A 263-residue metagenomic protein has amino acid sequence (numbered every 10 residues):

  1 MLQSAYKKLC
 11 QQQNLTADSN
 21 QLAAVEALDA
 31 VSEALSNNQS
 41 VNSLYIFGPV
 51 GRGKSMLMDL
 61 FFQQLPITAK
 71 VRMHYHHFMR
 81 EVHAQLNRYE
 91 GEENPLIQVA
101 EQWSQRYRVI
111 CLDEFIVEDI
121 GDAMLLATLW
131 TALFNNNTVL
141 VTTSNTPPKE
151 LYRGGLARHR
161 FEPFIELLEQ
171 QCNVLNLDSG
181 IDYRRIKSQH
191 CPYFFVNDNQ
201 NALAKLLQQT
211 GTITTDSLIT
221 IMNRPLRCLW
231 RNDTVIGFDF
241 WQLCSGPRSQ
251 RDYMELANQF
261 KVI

Functional and structural regions predicted by a protein language model:
Q13-S36: N-terminal pre-Walker A segment at the start of P-loop NTPase domains
I46: Hydrophobic anchor at the beta1->P-loop junction of P-loop NTPases
G51: Walker A (P-loop) phosphate-binding loop of P-loop NTPases
K54: Conserved lysine of the Walker
Q64-G91, Q98, Q102: AAA+/P-loop NTPase substrate/partner-engagement loops
E90-F134: Conserved nucleotide-sensing/catalytic segment adjacent to the nucleotide-binding pocket in NTP-handling enzymes
N135, S144, L156, E166-I263: C-terminal regulatory/interaction module of P-loop NTP-utilizing enzymes
